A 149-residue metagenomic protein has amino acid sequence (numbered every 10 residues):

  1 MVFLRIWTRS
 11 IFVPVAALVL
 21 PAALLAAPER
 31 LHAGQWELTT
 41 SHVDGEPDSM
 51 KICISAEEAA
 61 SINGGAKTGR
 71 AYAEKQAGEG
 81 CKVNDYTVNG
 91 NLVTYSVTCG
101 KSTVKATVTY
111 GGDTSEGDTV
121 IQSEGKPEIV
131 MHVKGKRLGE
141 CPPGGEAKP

Functional and structural regions predicted by a protein language model:
V2-V15: Bacterial N-terminal signal peptides that target proteins for export
A23-G34, E146-A147: N-terminal helix-cap/turn-to-beta initiation motif at the start of protein domains
E29-R30, A56-E57, Y86-N91, T107-T114 (+1 more regions): A short, structured loop/turn motif at beta-sheet edges
L31-G45: Tryptophan-anchored aromatic micro-motifs
E37-S41, V93-G100, G117-S123: Short beta-strand segments that buttress and anchor functional surface loops
D48-T107: Central antiparallel beta-sheet cores of small beta-barrel/beta-sandwich binding domains
I52, V104-Y110, D118-I121, M131-R137: Hydrophobic/aromatic beta-strand elements that line small-molecule binding cavities or substrate pockets in beta-rich
S123-P149: Edge beta-strand at a domain terminus
